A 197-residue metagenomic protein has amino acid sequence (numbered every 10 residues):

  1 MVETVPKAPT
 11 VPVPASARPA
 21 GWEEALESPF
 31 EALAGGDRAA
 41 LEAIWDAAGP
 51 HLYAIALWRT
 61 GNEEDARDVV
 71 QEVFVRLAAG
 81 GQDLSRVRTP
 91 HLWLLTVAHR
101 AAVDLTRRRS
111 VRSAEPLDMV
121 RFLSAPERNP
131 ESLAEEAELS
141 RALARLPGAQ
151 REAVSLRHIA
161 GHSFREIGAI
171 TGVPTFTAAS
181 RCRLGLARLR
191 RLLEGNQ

Functional and structural regions predicted by a protein language model:
M1-E31: Extreme N-terminal regulatory/targeting segments of RNA polymerase sigma factors
T10, P19-L26, D104, R112-E136 (+1 more regions): Internal acidic/polar
A20, F30-A54, A78, R151: A short, charge-rich alpha-helical start-of-domain segment used by transcription regulators
I44-E63, G80, L143, R188 (+1 more regions): Amphipathic, Lys/Arg- and hydrophobic-enriched alpha-helical face
A54, D68-V75, A79, R88-R100: Structural recognition of an alpha-helix C-terminal capping motif at a helix-to-coil junction
A79-R86, T96-L117, S132, R190: Arg/Lys-rich amphipathic alpha helix in sigma70-family domain 2
H99, V103, R165, T171-N196: DNA-recognition helix of helix-turn-helix
A153-R157: A short pre-motif secondary-structure segment
